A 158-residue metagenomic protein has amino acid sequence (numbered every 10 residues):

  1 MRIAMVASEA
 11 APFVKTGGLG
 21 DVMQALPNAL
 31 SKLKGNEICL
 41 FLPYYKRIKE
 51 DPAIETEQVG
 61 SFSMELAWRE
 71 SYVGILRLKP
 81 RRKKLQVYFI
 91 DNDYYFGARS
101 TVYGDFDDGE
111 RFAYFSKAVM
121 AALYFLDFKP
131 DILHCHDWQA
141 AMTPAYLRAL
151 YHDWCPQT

Functional and structural regions predicted by a protein language model:
M1-T158: Catalytic cores of nucleotide-sugar-dependent glycosyltransferases that transfer UDP/GDP/TDP-activated
